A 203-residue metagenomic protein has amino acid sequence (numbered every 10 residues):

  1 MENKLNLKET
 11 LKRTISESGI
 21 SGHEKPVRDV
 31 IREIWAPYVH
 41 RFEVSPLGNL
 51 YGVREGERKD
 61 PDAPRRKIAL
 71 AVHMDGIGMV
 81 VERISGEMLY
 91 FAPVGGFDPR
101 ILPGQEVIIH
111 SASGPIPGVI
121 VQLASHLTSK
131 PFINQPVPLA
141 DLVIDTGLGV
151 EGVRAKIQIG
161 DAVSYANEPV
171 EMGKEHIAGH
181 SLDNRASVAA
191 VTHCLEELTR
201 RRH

Functional and structural regions predicted by a protein language model:
M1-H203: N-terminal hydrophobic/helix-forming segments and targeting peptides
